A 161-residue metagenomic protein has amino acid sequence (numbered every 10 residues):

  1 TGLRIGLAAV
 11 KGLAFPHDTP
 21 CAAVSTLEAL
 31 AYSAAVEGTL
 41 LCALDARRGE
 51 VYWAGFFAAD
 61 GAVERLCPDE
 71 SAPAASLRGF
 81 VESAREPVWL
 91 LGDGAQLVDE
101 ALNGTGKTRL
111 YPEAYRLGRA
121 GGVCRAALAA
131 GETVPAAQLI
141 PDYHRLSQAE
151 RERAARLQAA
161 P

Functional and structural regions predicted by a protein language model:
T1-P20: DPxDG-like acidic metal-binding loop motif
L3, V24, A137-Q138: Non-catalytic, surface-exposed connector residues within folded enzymatic/regulatory domains
P20-G118, E132, Y143, Q148-A149: Surface "functional belts" at beta-alpha junctions
C124: Residue-level signal for inorganic ion chemistry
L128-A136: Short helix-capping/linker segments at secondary-structure and domain boundaries
A137-P161: Short, basic/aromatic-enriched C-terminal tail that caps enzymatic domains
